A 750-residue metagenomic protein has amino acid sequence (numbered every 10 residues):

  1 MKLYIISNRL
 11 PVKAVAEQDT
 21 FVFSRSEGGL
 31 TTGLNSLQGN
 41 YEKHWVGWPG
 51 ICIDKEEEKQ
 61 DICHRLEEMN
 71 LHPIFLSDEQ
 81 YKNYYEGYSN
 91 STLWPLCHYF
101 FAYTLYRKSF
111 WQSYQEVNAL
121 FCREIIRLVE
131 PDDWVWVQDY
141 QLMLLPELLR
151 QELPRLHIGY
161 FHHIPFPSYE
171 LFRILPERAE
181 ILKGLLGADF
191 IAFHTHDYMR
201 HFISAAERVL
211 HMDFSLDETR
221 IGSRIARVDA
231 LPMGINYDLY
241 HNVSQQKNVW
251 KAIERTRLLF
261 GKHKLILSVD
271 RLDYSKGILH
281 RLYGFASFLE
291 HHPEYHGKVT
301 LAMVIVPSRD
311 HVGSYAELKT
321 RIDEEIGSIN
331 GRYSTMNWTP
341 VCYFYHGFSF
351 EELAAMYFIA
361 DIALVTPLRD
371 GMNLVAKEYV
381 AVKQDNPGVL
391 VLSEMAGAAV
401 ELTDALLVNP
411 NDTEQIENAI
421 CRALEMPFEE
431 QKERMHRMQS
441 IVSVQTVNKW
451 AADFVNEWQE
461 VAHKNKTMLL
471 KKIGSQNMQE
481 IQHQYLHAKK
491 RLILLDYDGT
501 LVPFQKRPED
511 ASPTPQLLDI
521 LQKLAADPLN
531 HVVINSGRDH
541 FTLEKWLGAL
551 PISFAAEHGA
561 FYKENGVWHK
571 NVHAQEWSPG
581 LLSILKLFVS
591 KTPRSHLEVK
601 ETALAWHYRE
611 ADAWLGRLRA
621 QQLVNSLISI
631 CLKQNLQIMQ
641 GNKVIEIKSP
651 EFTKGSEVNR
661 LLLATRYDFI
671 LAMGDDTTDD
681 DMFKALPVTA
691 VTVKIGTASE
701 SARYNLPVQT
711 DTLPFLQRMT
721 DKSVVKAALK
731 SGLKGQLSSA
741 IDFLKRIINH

Functional and structural regions predicted by a protein language model:
M1-K472: Catalytic cores of carbohydrate-active enzymes across secretory and cytosolic contexts
F101-V117, V502-D510, N642-P650: Glycine-rich phosphate-binding "P-loop"
I322, S440-Y497, V502-Q505, Q516 (+2 more regions): Non-catalytic pre-domain segments flanking phosphatase-related domains
S512-T602: Active-site phosphate-binding/coordination module
T514, K563-N565, P650, G655-H750: Mg2+-dependent phosphoryl-transfer enzymes with acidic/Ser/Thr/Gly-rich catalytic loops
E557, K563-S583, M639-Y667: Substrate-recognition "cap/lid" segment bordering the active-site pocket of phosphatases
S595-A611, N635-K648: Charged, glycine-interspersed solvent-exposed loop segments at helix/strand-loop junctions that cap or gate access
R619-I628: Short amphipathic alpha-helices in soluble, non-transmembrane regions that often serve as interface/regulatory elements
